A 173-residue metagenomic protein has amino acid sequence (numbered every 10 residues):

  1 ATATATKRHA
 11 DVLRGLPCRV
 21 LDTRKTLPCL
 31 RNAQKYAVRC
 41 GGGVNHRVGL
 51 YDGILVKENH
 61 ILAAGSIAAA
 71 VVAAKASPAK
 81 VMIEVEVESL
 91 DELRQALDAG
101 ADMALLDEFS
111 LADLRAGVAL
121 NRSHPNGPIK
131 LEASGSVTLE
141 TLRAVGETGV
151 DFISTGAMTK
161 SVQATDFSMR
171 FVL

Functional and structural regions predicted by a protein language model:
A1-A99, M103, R115-L120, K130-E132 (+2 more regions): Acidic/glycine-rich phosphate/pyrophosphate-binding loops and surrounding catalytic core that coordinate Mg2+
M103-L105, F109-L111: Extended hydrophobic secondary-structure segments
E108, G135, G156-A157: Short secondary-structure boundary segments
S123-K130, V172-L173: Short acidic, glycine/proline-enriched helix-loop-strand junctions
A157-L173: Short, charged, intrinsically disordered terminal tails
